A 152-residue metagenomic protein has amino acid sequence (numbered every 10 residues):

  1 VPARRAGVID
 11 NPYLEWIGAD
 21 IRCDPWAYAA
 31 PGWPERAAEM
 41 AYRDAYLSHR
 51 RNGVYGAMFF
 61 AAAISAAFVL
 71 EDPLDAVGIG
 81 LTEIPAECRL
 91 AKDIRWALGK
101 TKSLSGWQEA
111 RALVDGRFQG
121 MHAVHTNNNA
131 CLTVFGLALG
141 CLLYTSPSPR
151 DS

Functional and structural regions predicted by a protein language model:
V1-E71, D75-E87, W96-L98, G116-G120 (+1 more regions): Amphipathic alpha-helical interface segments
Y144-D151: Conserved small/polar residues in nucleotide/adenosyl-binding loops
